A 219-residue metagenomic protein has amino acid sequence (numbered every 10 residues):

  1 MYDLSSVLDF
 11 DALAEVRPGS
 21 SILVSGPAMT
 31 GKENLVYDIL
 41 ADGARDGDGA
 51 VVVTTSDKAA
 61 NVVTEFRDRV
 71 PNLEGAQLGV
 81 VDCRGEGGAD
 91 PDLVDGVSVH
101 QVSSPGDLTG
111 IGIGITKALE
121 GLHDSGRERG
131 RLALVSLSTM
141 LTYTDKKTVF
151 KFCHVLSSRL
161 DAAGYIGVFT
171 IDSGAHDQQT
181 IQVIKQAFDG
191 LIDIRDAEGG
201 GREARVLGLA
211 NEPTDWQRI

Functional and structural regions predicted by a protein language model:
Y2-R67: Glycine-rich P-loop/Walker A and Walker A-like loops and their local beta1-loop-alpha1 context in P-loop NTPases
L35-I39, G75, A187: An interfacial alpha-helical scaffold signature
G49, Q77, E128-R131, A162-T170: Loop/turn-to-beta-strand initiation segments
S56-A60, E86-G88, S138-T139, G167 (+2 more regions): Conserved nucleotide-binding/hydrolysis micro-motifs of P-loop NTPases
A59-S103: P-loop NTPase catalytic phosphate-binding loop
G87-V155: Phosphate-binding/switch loop-helix module in NTP-utilizing enzymes
T139-M140, T148-A175: Substrate-engagement module of ASCE P-loop NTPases
I166, T170-I219: Phosphate-binding/switch region of NTP-binding enzymes
